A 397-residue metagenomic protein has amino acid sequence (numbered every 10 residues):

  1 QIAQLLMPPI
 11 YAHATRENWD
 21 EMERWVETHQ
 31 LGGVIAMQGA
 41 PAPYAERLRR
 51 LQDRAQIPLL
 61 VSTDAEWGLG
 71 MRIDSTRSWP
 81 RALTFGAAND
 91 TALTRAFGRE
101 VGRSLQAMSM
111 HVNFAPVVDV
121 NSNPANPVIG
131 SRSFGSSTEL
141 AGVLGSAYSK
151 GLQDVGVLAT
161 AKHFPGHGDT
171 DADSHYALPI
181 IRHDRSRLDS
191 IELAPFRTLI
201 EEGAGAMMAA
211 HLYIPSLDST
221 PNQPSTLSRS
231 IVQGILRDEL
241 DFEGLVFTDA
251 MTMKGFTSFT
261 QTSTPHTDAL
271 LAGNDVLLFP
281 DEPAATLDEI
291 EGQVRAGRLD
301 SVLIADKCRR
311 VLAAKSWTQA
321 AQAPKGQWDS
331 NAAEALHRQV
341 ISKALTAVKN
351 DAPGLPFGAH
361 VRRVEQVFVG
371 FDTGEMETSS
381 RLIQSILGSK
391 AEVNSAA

Functional and structural regions predicted by a protein language model:
Q1-Q30, D238, S258-A397: Preference for extracellular/luminal or secreted protein segments
Q1-S78: N-terminal hydrophobic targeting/anchoring segments and the immediately downstream early-domain regions of hydrolases
M7-E17, A82-A96, A177-I191, M253-T260: Active-site mouth loops of central-metabolism enzymes
G32-A36, H111-D119, G273-L277: Divalent metal-dependent hydrolysis catalytic cores, especially in the metallo-beta-lactamase
V34, A42-L59, L69-M71, S136-L303: Second-shell residues forming the walls of enzyme active-site clefts
P41-P58, T91-S109, R309: Active-site-adjacent structural elements in enzyme catalytic domains
D74-A87, N123-F134, D173-P179: Surface-exposed, active-site-proximal loop segments in enzymatic domains
A87-M110, V117-T138, G145, S149 (+2 more regions): A substrate-binding/cap region within the structured catalytic cores of diverse enzymes
